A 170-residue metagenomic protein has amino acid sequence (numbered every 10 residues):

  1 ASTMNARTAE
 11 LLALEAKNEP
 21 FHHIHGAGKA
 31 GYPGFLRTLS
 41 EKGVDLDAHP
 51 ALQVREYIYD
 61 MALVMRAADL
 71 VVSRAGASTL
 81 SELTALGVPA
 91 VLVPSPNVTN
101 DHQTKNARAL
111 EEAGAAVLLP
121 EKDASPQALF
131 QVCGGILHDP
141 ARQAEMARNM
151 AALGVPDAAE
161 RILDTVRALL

Functional and structural regions predicted by a protein language model:
A1, K29-A30, S95-V98, A152: Short histidine/acidic/glycine/proline-rich micro-motifs that form metal- and phosphate-coordinating active-site loops
A1-V71, T104-R108, E112, L119-A128: Donor-nucleotide binding loops and adjacent catalytic segments primarily of GT-B fold Leloir glycosyltransferases
R7, L11, T38, V132 (+2 more regions): A ubiquitous structural signal for well-ordered alpha-helices
I58-Q103: A donor-sugar binding/catalytic signature common to diverse glycosyltransferases and related nucleotide-sugar
E111-L118, Q127-I136, E145-N149: Amphipathic alpha-helical segments at domain termini/boundaries
C133, L137-A141, V166-L170: Short, hydrophobic alpha-helical segments
R142-P156: A short, well-ordered alpha-helix in the C-terminal region of glycosyltransferases
V155-L170: C-terminal alpha-helical cap of glycosyltransferases
